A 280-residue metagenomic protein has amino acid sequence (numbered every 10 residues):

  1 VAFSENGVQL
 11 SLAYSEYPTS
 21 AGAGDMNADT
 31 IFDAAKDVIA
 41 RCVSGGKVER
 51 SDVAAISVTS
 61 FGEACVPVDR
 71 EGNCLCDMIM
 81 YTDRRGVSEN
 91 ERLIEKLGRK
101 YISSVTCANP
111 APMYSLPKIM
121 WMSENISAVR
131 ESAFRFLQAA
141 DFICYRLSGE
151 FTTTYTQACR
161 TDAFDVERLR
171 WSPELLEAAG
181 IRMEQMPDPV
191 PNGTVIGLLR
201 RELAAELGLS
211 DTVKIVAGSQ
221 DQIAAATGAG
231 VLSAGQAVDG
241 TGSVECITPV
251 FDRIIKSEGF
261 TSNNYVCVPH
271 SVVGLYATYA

Functional and structural regions predicted by a protein language model:
V1-D77, S88, S104, S132 (+2 more regions): N-terminal glycine/serine-rich phosphate-binding loop of ATP-dependent small-molecule kinases, especially carbohydrate
G7, I56, D83, M122 (+1 more regions): Residue-level signal for inorganic ion chemistry
L10-Y14, S88-E89, N192-E206, V250-S262: Acidic-glycine-rich active-site phosphate/pyrophosphate-binding loop
Y17, S60, T82, G193 (+1 more regions): Residues that line or immediately flank small-molecule/substrate-binding pockets and catalytic motifs
C65-R70, C74-N90, A133, L137-S172 (+1 more regions): Glycine-rich phosphate-binding loop of actin/hexokinase-like ATP-binding domains
R70, R92, K96-L97, Y101: Hydrophobic or amphipathic alpha-helical targeting/insertion segments
G86, E95, A108, P112: Gly/Ser-rich phosphate-binding catalytic loop and adjacent alpha/beta segment that cradle a phosphoryl group at enzyme
I102-Q220: Gly/Ser/Thr-rich active-site cleft segment
